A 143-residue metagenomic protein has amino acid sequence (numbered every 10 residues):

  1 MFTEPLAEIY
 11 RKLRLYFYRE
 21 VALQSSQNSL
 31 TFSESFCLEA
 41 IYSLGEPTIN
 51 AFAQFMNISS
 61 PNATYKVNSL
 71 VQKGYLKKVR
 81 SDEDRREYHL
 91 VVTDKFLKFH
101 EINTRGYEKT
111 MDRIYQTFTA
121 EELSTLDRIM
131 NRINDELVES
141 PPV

Functional and structural regions predicted by a protein language model:
M1, R19, A120-V143: C-terminal regulatory/oligomerization modules of transcriptional regulators
M1-N28: N-terminal leader segment of winged-helix/HTH proteins
K12, Y42-S43, F55, I102 (+4 more regions): Alpha-helical structural segments
L13, F17-V21, A63, N103 (+3 more regions): Hydrophobic recognition helices of helix-based DNA-binding modules
R19-S59: N-terminal helix-turn-helix DNA-binding core of bacterial DNA-binding proteins
I49-N50, P61, N68, Y88: Residues within helix-turn-helix
N68-T125: Charged, amphipathic alpha-helical coiled-coil/dimerization segments
